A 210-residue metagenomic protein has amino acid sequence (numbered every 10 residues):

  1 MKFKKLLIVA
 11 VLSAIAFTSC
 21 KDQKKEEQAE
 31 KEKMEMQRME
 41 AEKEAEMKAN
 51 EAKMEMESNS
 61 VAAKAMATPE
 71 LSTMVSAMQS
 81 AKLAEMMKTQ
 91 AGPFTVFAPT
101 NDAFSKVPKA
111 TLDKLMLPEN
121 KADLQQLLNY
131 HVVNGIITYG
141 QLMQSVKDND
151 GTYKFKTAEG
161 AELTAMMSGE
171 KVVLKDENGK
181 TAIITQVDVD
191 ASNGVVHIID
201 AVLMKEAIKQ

Functional and structural regions predicted by a protein language model:
K2-V9, K21-Q210: Mature, structured domains of secreted/extracytosolic soluble proteins
V11-S13: Hydrophobic alpha-helical targeting segments used for export or membrane insertion
I15-S19: C-terminal motif of bacterial Sec signal peptides marking the signal peptidase cleavage site
